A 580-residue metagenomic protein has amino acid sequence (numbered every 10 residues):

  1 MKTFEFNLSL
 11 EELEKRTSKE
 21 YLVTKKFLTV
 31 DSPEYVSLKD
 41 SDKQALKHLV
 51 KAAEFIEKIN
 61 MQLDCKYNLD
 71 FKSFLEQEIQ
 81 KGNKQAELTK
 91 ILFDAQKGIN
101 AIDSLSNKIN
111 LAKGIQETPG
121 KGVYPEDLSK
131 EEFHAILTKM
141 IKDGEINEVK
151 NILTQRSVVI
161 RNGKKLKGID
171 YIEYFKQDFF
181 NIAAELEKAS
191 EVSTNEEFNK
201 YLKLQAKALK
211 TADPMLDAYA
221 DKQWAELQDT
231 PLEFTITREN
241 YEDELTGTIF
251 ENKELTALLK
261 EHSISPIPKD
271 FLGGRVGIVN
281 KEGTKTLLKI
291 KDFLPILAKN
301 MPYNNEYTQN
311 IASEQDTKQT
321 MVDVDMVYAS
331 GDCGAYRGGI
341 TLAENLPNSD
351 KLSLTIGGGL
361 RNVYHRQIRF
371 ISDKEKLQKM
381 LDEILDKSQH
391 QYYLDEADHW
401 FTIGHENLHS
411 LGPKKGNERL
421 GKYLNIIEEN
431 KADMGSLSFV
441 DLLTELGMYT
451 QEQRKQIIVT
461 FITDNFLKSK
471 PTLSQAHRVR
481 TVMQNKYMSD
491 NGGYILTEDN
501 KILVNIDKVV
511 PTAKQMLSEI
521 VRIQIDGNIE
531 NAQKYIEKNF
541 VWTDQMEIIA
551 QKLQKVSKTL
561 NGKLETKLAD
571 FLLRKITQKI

Functional and structural regions predicted by a protein language model:
F4-Q205, A220: N-terminal helix-rich structural modules
K39, W400-K414, A432, L437: Active-site recognition of the HExxH zinc-binding catalytic motif
C65-S73, F198-K203, Y219-A220, E418-G421 (+1 more regions): Short, glycine/acidic-rich hinge or "gate" loops at secondary-structure transitions that mediate conformational
Y174, D178-D386, L394: Contiguous, non-catalytic segments that form substrate-binding/exosite surfaces or channel walls
N195, N425-L442: An active-site-proximal "capping" alpha-helix that borders the catalytic cofactor pocket
P413-N430: Post-HEXXH active-site segment of zinc metalloproteases
L437, D441-K538: Long, well-structured alpha-helical subdomains associated with metal-dependent extracellular/ecto-lumenal hydrolases
R522-I580: Extended, compositionally biased alpha-helical segments that mediate assembly or anchoring
